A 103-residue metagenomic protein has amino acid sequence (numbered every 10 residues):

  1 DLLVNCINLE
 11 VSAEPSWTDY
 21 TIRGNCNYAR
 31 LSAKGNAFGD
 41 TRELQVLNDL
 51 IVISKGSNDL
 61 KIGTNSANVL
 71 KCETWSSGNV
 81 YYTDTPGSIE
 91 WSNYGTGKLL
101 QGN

Functional and structural regions predicted by a protein language model:
D1-N103: Extended, compositionally simple hydrophobic/Ser/Thr-rich segments that build repetitive fibrous architectures
